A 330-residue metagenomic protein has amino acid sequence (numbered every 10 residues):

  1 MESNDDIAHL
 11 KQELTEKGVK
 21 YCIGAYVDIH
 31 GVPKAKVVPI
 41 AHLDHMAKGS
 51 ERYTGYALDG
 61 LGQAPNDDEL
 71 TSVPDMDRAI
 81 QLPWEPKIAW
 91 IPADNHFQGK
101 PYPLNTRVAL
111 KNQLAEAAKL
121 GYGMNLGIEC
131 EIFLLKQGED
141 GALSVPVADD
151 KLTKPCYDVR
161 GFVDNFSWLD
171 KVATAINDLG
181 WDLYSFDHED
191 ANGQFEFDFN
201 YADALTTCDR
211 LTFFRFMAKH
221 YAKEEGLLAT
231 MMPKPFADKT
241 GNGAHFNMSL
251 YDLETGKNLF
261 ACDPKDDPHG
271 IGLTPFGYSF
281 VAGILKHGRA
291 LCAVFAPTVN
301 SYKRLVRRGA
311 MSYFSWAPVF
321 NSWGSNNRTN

Functional and structural regions predicted by a protein language model:
M1-H188, T207-F213, L227: ATP/Mg2+-dependent ligation/transfer catalytic cores
V27, E129-C130, Q137, H188-E189 (+3 more regions): An acidic- and aromatic-residue-enriched active-site/binding cleft used to recognize and process polar
P86-I88, G127, D190-N192, G241-H245 (+1 more regions): Short, solvent-exposed loop/turn segments at the edges of secondary structure
K111, D170-A173, R215-K219, K223 (+1 more regions): Predominant activation on well-ordered alpha-helical scaffold segments within soluble catalytic domains
I132, A218, M248: Conserved hydrophobic/aromatic pocket- or pore-lining residues that grip, position, or stack substrates in active sites
A142-L143, N192-E196: Short acidic/His/Gly/Ser-rich catalytic and metal-binding motifs that mark active-site loops of diverse hydrolases
R160-W168, S185-A191, D203-F214, A218 (+2 more regions): Short, contiguous, pocket-lining structural segments that sit at or immediately flank catalytic/ligand-binding sites
E196-A204, K223-N330: Loop-rich catalytic cores of soluble enzymes, especially ATP-dependent carboxylate-amine ligases and other
